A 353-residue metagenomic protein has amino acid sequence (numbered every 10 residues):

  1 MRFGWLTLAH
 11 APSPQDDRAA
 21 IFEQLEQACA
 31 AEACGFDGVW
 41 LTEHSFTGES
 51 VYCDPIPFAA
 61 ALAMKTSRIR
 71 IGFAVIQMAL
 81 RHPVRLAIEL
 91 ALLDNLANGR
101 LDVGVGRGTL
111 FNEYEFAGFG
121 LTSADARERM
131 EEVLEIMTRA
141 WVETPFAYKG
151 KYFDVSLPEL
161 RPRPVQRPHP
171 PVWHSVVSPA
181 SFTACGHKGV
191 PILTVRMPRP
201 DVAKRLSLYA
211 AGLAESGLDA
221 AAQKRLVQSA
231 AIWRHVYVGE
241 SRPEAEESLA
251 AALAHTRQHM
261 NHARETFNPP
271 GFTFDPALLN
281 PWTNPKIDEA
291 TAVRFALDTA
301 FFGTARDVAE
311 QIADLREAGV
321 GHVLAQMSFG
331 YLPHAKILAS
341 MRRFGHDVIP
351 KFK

Functional and structural regions predicted by a protein language model:
M1-I71, R167-P170: N-terminal beta1-alpha1-beta2 module of alpha/beta enzyme domains
R2-A19, A79-Y148, Y152, P191-T194 (+3 more regions): Flexible, glycine-rich active-site loops centered on histidine and acidic residues that chelate a metal or position
F3, A31, G35, E43 (+10 more regions): Conserved, mostly hydrophobic/aromatic
F3-T7, V39-L41, I71-F73, L101-V105 (+4 more regions): Hydrophobic faces of well-ordered beta-strands that scaffold small-molecule active sites in alpha/beta enzyme cores
T7-F22, A74-V84, Q166-V177, V236-G239 (+1 more regions): Active-site mouth loops of central-metabolism enzymes
E32-A33, A59-R68, L90, D94-L101 (+3 more regions): Acidic (Asp/Glu)-rich catalytic clusters
Y52-F73, R129-V133, M341-K353: Alpha-helix-loop-beta-strand connector modules within alpha/beta enzyme cores
A124-L160, D201-V320: An alpha-helical appendage that flanks or caps ligand/catalytic pockets
